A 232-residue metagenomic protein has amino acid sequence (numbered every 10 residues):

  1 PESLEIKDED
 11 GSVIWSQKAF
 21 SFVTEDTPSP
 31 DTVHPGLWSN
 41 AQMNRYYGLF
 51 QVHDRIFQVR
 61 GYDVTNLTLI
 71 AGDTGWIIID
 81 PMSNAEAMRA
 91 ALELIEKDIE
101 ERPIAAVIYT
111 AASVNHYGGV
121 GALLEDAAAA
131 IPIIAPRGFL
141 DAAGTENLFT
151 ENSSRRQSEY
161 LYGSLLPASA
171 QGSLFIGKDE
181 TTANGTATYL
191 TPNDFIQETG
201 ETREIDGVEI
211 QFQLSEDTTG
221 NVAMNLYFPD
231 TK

Functional and structural regions predicted by a protein language model:
P1-A41, R45-Y46: N-terminal pre-domain segments of enzymes
P1-D10, W15-Q17, P136-G138, A143-G144 (+1 more regions): Extracytoplasmic/secretory-pathway proteins
V13, F57, W76, T202 (+1 more regions): Short, solvent-exposed loop/turn motifs
Q42-R102, A223-K232: Conserved beta-strand hairpin/beta-sheet module of binuclear metal-dependent hydrolase folds, prominently
Q51, D141-E216, N221-V222, P229-D230: Metallo-beta-lactamase
F57-V59, I108, P132-I134, D194 (+1 more regions): Hydrophobic/aromatic beta-strand patches that form the interior of the parallel beta-sheet core in alpha/beta enzyme
D63-N66, W76, S83-E86, A111-H116 (+2 more regions): Solvent-exposed loop/turn segments at secondary-structure junctions within structured extracellular/periplasmic domains
T74-G75, A85-I134: Active-site metal-binding motif and surrounding structural segment of the metallo-beta-lactamase
